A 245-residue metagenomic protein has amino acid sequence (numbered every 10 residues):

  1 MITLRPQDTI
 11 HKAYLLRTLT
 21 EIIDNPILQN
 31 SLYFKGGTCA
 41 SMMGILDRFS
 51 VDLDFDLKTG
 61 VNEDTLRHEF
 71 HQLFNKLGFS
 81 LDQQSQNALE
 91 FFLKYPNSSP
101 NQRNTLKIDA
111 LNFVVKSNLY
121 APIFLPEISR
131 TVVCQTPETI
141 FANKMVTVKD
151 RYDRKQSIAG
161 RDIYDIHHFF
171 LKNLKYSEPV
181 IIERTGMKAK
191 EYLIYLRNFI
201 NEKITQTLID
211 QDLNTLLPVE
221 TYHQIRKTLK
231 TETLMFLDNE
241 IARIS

Functional and structural regions predicted by a protein language model:
M1-L32, M43-L46, K58-S245: Structured mid-to-C-terminal alpha-helical surface segments
F34-C39: Glycine-rich beta-strand-to-loop/alpha-helix junction loops that act as flexible
F49: Conserved donor-binding loop and adjoining core beta-sheet/short helix segment in diverse acyl/aminoacyl transferases
F55: Structural signature of FAD isoalloxazine-binding scaffolds in flavoprotein oxidoreductases
